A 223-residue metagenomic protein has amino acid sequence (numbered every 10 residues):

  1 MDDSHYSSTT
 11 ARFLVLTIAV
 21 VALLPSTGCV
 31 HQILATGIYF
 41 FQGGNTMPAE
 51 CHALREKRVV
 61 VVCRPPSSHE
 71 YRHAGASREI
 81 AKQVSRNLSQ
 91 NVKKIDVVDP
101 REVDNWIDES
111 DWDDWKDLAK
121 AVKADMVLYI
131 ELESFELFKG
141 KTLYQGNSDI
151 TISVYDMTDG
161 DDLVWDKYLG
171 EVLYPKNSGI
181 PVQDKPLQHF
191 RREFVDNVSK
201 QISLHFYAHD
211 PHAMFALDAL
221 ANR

Functional and structural regions predicted by a protein language model:
D2-V15: Bacterial N-terminal signal peptides that target proteins for export
S8-T10, H31, P65: Residue-level detector of bioactive/disordered segments in secreted/extracellular proteins and virion assembly
L14-S26: Bacterial N-terminal signal peptides
C29-E56, M157-R223: C-terminal/domain-edge helix-coil "capping" segments
R55-Y129, V164, R192, D196-H209: N-terminal segment of the mature soluble domain
C63-P65, R101-E102, E131-S134, I152-D156 (+1 more regions): A mature extracytoplasmic/lumenal domain signature
R78-Q83, K116-L118, G146-T151, E171-L173 (+1 more regions): Short, low-complexity, polar/charged sequence segments that are solvent-exposed and flexible
E109-L163, N177-S178: Surface-exposed short loop/turn segments
